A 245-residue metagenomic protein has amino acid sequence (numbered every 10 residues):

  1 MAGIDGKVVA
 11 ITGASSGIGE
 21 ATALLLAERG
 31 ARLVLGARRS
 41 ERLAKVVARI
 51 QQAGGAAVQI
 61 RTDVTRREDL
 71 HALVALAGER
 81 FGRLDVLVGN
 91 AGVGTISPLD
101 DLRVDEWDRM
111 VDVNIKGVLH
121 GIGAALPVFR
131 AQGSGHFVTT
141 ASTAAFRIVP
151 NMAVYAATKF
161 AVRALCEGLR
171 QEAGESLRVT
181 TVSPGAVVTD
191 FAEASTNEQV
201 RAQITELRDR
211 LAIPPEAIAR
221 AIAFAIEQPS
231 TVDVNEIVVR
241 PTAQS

Functional and structural regions predicted by a protein language model:
V8, S15-S16: Conserved glycine-rich cofactor-binding loop
R29-K45: Conserved glycine-rich Rossmann-like NAD(P)H-binding loop of the short-chain dehydrogenase/reductase
S40-E41, R61-A72, V104: The beta1-alpha1 cofactor-binding region of Rossmann-like NAD(H)/NADP(H)-dependent oxidoreductases
P98-L99, E106-D108: Substrate-binding pocket helix/loop in short-chain dehydrogenase/reductase
I122, T158: Active-site helix of classical SDR
S142: Residue(s) in the substrate-gating loop at a strand-loop-helix junction that position the organic substrate next
T181-V182, R201-S245: C-terminal helical subdomain
